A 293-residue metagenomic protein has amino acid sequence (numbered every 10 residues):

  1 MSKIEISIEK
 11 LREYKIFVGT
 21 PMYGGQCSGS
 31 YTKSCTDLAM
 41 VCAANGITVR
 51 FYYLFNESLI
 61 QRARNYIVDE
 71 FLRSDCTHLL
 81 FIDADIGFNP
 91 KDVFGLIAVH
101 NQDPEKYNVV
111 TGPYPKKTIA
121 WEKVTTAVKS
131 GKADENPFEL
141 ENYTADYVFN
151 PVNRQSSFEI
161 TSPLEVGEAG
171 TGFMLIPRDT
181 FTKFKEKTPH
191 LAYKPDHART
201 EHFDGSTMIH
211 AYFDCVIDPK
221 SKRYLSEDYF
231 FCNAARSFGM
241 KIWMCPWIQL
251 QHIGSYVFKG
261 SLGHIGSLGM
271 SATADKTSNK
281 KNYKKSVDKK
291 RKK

Functional and structural regions predicted by a protein language model:
M1-S58, R62, K285, K293: N-proximal low-complexity "stem/linker" segments adjacent to membrane-targeting elements
S2-F17, K187-K293: C-terminal catalytic/acceptor-binding lobe
M22-G24, V41, P104, G266-S271: Cationic, hydrophobic amphipathic alpha-helical membrane-interacting segments
N65-H78: Active-site nucleotide-sugar/metal-binding loop of Leloir-type enzymes
V68, N89-C215: Conserved catalytic core of nucleotide-sugar-dependent glycosyltransferases
F71, H100, A235: Hydrophobic pocket-lining residues that define ligand/cofactor binding sites across diverse proteins
C76-G87: Short beta-strand-to-loop acidic/aromatic patch adjacent to the donor-nucleotide binding site
H78, Y107-V109, I242: Short, Asp-centered acidic motifs that coordinate Mg2+ and/or phosphate in catalytic or ligand-binding sites
